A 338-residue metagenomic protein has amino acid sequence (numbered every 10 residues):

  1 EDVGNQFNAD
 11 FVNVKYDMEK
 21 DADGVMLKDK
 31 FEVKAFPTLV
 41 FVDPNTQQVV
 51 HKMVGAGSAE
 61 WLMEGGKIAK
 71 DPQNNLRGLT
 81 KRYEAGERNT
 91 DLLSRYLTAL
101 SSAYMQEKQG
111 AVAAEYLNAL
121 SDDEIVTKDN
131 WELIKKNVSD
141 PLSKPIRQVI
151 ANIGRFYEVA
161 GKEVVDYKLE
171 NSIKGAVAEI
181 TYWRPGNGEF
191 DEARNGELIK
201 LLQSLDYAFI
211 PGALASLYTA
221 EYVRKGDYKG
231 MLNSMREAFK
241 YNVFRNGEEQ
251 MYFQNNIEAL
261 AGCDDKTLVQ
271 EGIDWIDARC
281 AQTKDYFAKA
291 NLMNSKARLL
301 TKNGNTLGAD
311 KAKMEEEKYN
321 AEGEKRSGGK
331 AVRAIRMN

Functional and structural regions predicted by a protein language model:
D2, M26, Q48, E60-E64 (+6 more regions): Extracytoplasmic/secreted proteins, especially bacterial periplasmic and envelope-associated proteins
D2-D23, V33-F36, F41: Thiol-based oxidoreductase modules, predominantly thioredoxin-like and allied folds used for disulfide exchange
N8, V12, P44, K67-D71 (+3 more regions): Sec-exported extracytoplasmic/periplasmic mature domains
D29-K30: Gly/Pro-rich cap/lid or specificity-loop segments adjacent to the active site
V33-N75: Non-catalytic, surface beta->alpha helical segment in thiol-disulfide oxidoreductase systems
E64-G66, N74-Y96: CheY-like receiver
E87-N338: Oxidative protein folding and maturation machinery
